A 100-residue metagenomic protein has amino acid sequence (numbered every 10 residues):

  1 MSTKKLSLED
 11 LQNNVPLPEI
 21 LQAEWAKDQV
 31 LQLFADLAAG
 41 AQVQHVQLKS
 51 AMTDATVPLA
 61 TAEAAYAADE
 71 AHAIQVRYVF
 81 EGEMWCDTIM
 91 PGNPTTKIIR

Functional and structural regions predicted by a protein language model:
M1-S7: N-terminal acidic, proline/glycine-rich, low-complexity intrinsically disordered segments
S7-T53: Short Lys/Arg-enriched alpha/beta "domain-start" segment
E9, E19, E24, E63 (+2 more regions): Glutamate identity and glutamate-enriched acidic tracts
V30-Q32, A62-A65, A73-R77: Intrinsically disordered, low-complexity segments enriched in polar/charged residues with Gly/Pro, especially when
L37-Q42, A68-A73, G92-P94: A short, compositionally biased
A41-M52, A71-M84: Short glycine-rich, low-complexity/disordered patches
M52-A71: Short, hydrophobic/π-rich interface segment
Q75-R100: Short, compact, well-ordered microdomains
